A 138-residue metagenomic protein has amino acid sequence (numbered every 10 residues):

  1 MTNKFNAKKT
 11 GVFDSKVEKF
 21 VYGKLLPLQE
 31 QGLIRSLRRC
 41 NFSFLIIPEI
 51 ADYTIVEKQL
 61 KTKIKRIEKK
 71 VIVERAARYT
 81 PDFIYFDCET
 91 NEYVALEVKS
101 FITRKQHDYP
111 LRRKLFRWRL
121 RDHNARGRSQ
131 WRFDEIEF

Functional and structural regions predicted by a protein language model:
M1-F138: Electrostatic, structured charged patches in enzyme active sites and in nucleic-acid/phosphate-binding
